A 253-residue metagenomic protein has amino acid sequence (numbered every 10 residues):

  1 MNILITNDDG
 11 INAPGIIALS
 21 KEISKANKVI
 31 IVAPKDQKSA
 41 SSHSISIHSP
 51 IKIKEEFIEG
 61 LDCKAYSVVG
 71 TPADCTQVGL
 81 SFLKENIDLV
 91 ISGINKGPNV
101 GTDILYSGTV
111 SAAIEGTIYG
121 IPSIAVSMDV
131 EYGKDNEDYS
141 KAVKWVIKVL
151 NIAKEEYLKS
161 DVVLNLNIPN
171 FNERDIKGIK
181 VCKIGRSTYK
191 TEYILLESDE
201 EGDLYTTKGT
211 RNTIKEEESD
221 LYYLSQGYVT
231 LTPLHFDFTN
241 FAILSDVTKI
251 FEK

Functional and structural regions predicted by a protein language model:
I3-T6, P14-F82, N86: A cross-family phosphate/adenosyl-ligand binding-site feature
T6, V32-P34, S92-N95, V126-S127 (+2 more regions): Short beta-strand segments
L89: Short, Asp-centered acidic motifs that coordinate Mg2+ and/or phosphate in catalytic or ligand-binding sites
P98-S107: Glycine/threonine-rich flexible loop motifs
A112-T117: Hydrophobic/aromatic ligand-binding patch that stacks against planar heteroaromatic rings of cofactors or nucleotides
I124-L150: Short, glycine-/small-residue-rich phosphate/pyrophosphate-handling segment
E155-K159, V163-N165, P169-K253: C-terminal accessory domains and tails appended to enzymatic cores
